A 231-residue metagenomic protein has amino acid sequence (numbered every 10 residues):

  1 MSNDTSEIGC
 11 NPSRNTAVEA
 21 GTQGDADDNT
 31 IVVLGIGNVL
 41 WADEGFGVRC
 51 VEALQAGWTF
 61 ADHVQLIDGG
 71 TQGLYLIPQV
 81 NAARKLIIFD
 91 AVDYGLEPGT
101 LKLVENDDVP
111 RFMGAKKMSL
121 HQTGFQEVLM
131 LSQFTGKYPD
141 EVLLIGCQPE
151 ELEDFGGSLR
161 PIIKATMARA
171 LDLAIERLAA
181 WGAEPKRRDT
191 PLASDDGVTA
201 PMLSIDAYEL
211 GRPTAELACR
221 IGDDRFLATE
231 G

Functional and structural regions predicted by a protein language model:
N3-D28, K186-G197: Intrinsically disordered, low-complexity terminal tails and inter-domain linkers enriched for S/T/G/P/D/E
D4-I8, N15-T16, G211-G231: C-terminal accessory domains and tails appended to enzymatic cores
G21-T22, L76-I77, S132-F134: A generic local secondary-structure boundary/capping motif
A26-L34, V39-R111: Nucleotide and nucleotide-moiety/phosphate-recognizing core
G45, R49, T71, L96 (+3 more regions): Conserved active-site and cofactor/substrate-binding residues in soluble primary-metabolism enzymes
K102-Q126: Active-site-adjacent loop/tail segments of enzyme domains
M113-K117, F125, L131-A215, I221-G222: Phosphate/ribose-phosphate-bearing ligand recognition and processing surfaces, centered on ADP-ribose/NAD(+/P+) systems
